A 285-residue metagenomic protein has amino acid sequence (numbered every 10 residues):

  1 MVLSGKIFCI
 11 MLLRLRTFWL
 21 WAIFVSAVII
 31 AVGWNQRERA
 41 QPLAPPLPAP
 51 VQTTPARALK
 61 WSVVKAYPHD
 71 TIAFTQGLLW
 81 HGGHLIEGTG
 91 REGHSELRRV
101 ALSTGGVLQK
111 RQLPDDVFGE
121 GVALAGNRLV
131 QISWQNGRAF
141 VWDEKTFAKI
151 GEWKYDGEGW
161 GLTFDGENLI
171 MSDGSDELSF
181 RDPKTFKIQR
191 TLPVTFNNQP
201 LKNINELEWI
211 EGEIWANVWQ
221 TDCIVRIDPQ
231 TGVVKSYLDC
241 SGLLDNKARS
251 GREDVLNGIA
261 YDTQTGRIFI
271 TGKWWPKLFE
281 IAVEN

Functional and structural regions predicted by a protein language model:
V51-I72, L102-G106: A short helix->beta-strand "capping" segment at the edge of beta-propeller domains
V63-P68, G106-Q112, A148-W153, R190-N198 (+2 more regions): A short beta-strand motif characteristic of beta-propeller blades
V64-E96, R111-A123, G272: Beta-strand-rich domains and repeat architectures in extracellular enzymes and scaffolds, especially beta-propellers
T71-G82, D115-A125, Y155-E167, S172 (+2 more regions): Beta-rich, blade/repeat-based domains predominating in secreted/periplasmic proteins but also intracellular
I86-E92, L129-N136, M171-S175, A216-Q220 (+1 more regions): Conserved beta-strand positions in repeat-built beta-propeller and related beta-rich domains
A101-G105, D143-F147, P183-F186, D228-G232 (+1 more regions): Short loop/turn segments that connect beta-strands within beta-propeller blades
G105-V141, A148-G159: Blade-loop segments of beta-propeller domains
A139-N197: Hydrophobic, well-structured mid-protein blocks that either form specific transmembrane helices
